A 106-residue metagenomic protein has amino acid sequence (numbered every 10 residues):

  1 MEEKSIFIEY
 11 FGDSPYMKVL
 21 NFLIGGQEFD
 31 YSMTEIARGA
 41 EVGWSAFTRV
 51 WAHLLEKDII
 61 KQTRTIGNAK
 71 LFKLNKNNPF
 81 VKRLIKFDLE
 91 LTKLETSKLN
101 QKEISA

Functional and structural regions predicted by a protein language model:
F7-Y16, S32, Q62-F87: Short, cationic-aromatic polyanion-contact patches
I24-F29: Short helix-capping/hinge SLiMs at alpha-helix to coil transitions
E35-G39: A short acidic, leucine-rich amphipathic alpha-helix
F47-T48: Helix-turn-helix DNA-binding helix
W51-A52: Short, hydrophobic-biased segments on the C-terminal half of alpha helices that form "recognition helices"
D58: Glycine-centered, phosphate/nucleic-acid-interacting loop/turn motifs that mediate DNA/RNA or nucleotide
P79-A106: Amphipathic alpha-helical dimerization/coiled-coil segments that flank or bridge DNA-binding/regulatory modules
